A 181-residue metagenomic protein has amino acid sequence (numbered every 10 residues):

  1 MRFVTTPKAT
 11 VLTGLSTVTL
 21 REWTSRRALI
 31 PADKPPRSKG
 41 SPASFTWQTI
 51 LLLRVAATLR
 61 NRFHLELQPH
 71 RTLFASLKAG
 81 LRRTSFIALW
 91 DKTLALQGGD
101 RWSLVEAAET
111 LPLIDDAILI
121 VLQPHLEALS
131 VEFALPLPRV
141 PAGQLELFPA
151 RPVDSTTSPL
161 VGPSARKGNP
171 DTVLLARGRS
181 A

Functional and structural regions predicted by a protein language model:
M1-R26: Polyanion-binding surface elements
W23, P36-R37, L73: Residue-level "edge-of-site" marker
R26-R27, A56: Alpha-helix C-caps/helix-loop-beta hinges
A28-P35, A95: A short, conserved structural fragment
A32-T58: Short helix-start
Q48-L81: A short, Lys/Arg-enriched interface patch at domain edges and termini
S76-A181: Low-complexity intrinsically disordered segments
